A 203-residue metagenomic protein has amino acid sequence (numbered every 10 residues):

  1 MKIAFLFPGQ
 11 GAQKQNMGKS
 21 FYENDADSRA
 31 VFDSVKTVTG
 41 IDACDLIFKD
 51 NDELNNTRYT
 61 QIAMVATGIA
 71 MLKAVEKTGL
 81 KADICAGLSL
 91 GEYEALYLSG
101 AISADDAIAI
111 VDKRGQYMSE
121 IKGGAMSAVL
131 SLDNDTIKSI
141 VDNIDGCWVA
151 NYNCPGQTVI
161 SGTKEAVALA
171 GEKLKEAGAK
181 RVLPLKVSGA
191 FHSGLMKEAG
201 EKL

Functional and structural regions predicted by a protein language model:
K2-A86, I160: Helix-rich "cap/lid" substructures immediately adjacent to catalytic or cofactor-binding pockets
Q10-A12, T39, L98-L203: Alpha/beta catalytic cores of group-transfer enzymes, especially the acyltransferase/condensing modules of polyketide
M17, S34, T67, Y93 (+3 more regions): Residues within well-formed alpha-helices
A30, A63, S89-L90, I102 (+1 more regions): An amphipathic alpha-helix/helix-turn recognition signal
D50-N51, S89, V111-R114: A general structural motif at alpha-helix termini
G68, D83, G87-G91, A95 (+1 more regions): Gly/Ala-rich beta-loop-alpha elbow adjacent to hydrolase catalytic centers
K73-T78, L96-I102: Alpha-helix C-terminal capping segments
G79, S89, G178: Conserved functional loop/turn residues at catalytic and ligand-binding sites
